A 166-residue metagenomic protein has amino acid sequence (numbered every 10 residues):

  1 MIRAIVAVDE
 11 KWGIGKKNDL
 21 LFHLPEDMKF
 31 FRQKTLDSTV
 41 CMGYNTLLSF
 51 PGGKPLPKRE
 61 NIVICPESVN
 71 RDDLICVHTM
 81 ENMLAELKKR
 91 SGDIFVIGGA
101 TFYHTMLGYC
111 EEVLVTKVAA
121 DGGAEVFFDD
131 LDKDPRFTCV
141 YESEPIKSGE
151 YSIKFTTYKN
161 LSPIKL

Functional and structural regions predicted by a protein language model:
M1-L166: Enzymes that bind and transform nitrogen-containing heteroaromatic metabolites
